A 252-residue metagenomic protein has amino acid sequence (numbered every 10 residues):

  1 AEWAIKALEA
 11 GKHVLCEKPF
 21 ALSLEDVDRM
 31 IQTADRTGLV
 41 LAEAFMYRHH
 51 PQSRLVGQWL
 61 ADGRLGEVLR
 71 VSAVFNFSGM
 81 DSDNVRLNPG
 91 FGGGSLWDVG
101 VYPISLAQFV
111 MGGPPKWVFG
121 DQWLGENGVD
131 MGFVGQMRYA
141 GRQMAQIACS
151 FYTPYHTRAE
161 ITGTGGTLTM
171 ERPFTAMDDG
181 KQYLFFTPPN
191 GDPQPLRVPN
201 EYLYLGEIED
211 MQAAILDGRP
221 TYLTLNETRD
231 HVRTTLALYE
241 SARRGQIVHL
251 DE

Functional and structural regions predicted by a protein language model:
A1-R48, G63: Beta-strand-loop-alpha-helix segment that lines the small-molecule cofactor/substrate pocket of alpha/beta enzymes
W3, M30, V56, A237-L238: Aromatic/hydrophobic pocket-lining residues that form π-stacking "cages" and hydrophobic walls in ligand
G11, N84-F91, T187-P193: Short glycine/proline- and charge-enriched loop/turn segments that cap or connect secondary-structure elements
D26-D28, A140, A213-E252: C-terminal helix-rich "cap/oligomerization" subdomain common to oxidoreductases
I31-V40, R54-L69, Y139-A140, G163 (+1 more regions): Basic phosphate/pyrophosphate-binding loop/patch that engages nucleotide-derived ligands
Y47-E126, G245: Predominantly a Rossmann-like dinucleotide-binding segment in NAD(P)-dependent oxidoreductases
F91-W97, P193-Y202: A short glycine-threonine-serine/GTX helix/turn-capping micro-motif
I104-D178, L205-R219, E252: Contiguous beta-strand/loop segments that form the cofactor/metal-binding neighborhood of enzyme cores
